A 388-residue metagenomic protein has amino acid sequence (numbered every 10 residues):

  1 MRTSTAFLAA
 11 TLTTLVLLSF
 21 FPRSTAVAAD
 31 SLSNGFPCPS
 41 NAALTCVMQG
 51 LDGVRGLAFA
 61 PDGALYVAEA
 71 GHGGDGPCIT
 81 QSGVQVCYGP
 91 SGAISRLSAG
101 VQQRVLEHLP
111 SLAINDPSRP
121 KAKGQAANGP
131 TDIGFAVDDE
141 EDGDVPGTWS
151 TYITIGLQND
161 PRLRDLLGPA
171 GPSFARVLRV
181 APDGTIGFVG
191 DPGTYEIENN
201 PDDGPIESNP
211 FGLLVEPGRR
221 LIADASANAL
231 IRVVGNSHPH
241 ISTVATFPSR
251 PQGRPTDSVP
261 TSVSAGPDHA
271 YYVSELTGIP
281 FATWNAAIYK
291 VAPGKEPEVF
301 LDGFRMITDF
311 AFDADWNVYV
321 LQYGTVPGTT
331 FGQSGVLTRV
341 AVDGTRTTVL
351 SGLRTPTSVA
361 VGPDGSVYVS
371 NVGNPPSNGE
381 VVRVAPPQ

Functional and structural regions predicted by a protein language model:
L32-G50: A short helix->beta-strand "capping" segment at the edge of beta-propeller domains
A43-M48, Q103-L106, N115-A122, G187-G190 (+4 more regions): A short beta-strand motif characteristic of beta-propeller blades
V47-T80: Beta-strand-rich domains and repeat architectures in extracellular enzymes and scaffolds, especially beta-propellers
G50-D62, P90-S91, S111-S150, F174 (+9 more regions): Beta-rich, blade/repeat-based domains predominating in secreted/periplasmic proteins but also intracellular
Y66-A70, G74-G76, Y152-I155, I222-A223 (+3 more regions): Residue position within the beta-strands of beta-propeller blades
A70-H72, G156-Q158, D191, A225-S226 (+5 more regions): Short loop/turn segments immediately following the C-termini of beta-strands
S82-V86, P90-S95, S173-L178, A229-R232 (+3 more regions): A short loop-to-beta-strand structural motif that recurs across blades of beta-propeller domains
L97-V101, V180-T185, V234-P239, V291-E296 (+2 more regions): Short loop/turn segments that connect beta-strands within beta-propeller blades
